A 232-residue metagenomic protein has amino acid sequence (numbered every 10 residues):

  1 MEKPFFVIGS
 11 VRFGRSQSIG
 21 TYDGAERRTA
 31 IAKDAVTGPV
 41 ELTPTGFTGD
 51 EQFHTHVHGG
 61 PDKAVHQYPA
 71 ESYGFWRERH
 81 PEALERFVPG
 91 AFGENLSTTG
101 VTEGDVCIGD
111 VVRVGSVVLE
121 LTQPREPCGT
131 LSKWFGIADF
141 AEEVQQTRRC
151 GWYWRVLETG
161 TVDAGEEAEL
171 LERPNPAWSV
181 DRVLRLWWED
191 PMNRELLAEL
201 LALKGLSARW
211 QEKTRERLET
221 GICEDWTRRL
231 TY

Functional and structural regions predicted by a protein language model:
M1-K133, D139-F140, E172-Y232: Electropositive, beta-rich accessory/interaction domains or terminal extensions that provide binding surfaces
T98-G100, G151-E158: Short alpha-helix capping/helix-loop boundary micro-motifs
V106, R148-C150: Residues that act as N-cap/strand-start positions at coil-to-secondary-structure junctions
G109, T159, D163-E166: Loop/turn positions that initiate beta-strands
E142-Q146: Gly/Ser/Thr-rich active-site loops/lids in small-molecule metabolic enzymes that frequently grip phosphoryl groups
C150-Y153, E166-A168: A structural signal for small-residue-enriched, beta-sheet-centric alpha/beta enzyme cores and oligomeric scaffold folds
